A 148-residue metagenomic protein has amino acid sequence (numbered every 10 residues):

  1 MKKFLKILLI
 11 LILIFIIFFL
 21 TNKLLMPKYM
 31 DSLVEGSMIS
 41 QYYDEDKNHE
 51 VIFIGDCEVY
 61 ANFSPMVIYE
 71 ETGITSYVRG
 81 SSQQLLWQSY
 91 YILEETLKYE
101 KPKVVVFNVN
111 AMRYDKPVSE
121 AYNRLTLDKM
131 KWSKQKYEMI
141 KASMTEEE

Functional and structural regions predicted by a protein language model:
M1-K2: N-terminal hydrophobic targeting signals that begin at the initiator methionine
K6-L24: Hydrophobic membrane-insertion alpha-helices, especially the h-region of bacterial N-terminal signal peptides
L11-F15, M30-S37, A61: Short, surface-exposed loop/strand segments
T21-M30, T75-Q83: Acidic/glycine-enriched edge-of-secondary-structure segments
M26-K47: Alpha-helical transmembrane signal-anchor/signal-peptide segments
I54, E58-M144: Membrane-embedded segments
E148: Serine-dependent acyl-ester chemistry module
